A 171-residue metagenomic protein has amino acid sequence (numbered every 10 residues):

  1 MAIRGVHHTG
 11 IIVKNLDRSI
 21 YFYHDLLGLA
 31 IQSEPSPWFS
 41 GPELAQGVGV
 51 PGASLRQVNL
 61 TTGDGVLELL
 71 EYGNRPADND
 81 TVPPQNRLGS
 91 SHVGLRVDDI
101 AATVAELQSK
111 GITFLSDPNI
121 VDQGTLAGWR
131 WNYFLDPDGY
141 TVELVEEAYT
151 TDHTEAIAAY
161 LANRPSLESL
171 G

Functional and structural regions predicted by a protein language model:
A2, I11, E34, L95-G171: Vicinal oxygen chelate
V6-K14, S54-E68, T81-L107, R130-L135 (+1 more regions): Vicinal oxygen chelate
I12-D64, A102, S109, T125-A127: Core segments of cupin and vicinal oxygen chelate
W38-F39, P76, V121: Residue-level detector of flexible, active-site-proximal loop/helix-junction positions within diverse enzyme catalytic
Y72-N74, E147: Acetyl-CoA-dependent GNAT
N74-A77, I100: A short acidic, glycine/proline-enriched capping/turn motif at secondary-structure boundaries, especially helix N-cap
D78-V82, H153-A156: A short, polar/proline- and glycine-enriched secondary-structure boundary/capping micro-motif
